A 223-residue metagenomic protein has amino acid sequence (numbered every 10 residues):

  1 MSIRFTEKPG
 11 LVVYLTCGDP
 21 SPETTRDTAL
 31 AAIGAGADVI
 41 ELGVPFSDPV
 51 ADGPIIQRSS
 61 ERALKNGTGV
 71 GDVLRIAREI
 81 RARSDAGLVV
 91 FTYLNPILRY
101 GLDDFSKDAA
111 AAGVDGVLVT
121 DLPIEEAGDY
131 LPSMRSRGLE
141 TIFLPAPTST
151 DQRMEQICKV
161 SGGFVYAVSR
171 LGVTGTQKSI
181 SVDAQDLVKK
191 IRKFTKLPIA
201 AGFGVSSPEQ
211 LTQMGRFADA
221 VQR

Functional and structural regions predicted by a protein language model:
M1-L15, A77-A82: N-terminal amphipathic alpha-helix/helix-capping segment at the start of soluble metabolic enzymes
L11-L15, I40-L42, L88-T92, V117-V119 (+4 more regions): Hydrophobic faces of well-ordered beta-strands that scaffold small-molecule active sites in alpha/beta enzyme cores
T16-S21, F91-R99, P123-I124, P145-S149 (+1 more regions): Glycine-rich beta-to-alpha transition loops that act as phosphate-gripper elements at the mouths of alpha/beta enzyme
P22-G34, S149-K159, A201, V205-V221: Catalytic cores of alpha/beta
A35, V39, V44-F46, Q57-V119: Active-site beta->alpha loop and helix N-cap motifs at the rims of alpha/beta catalytic domains
A37-P49, A112-L118, P123-E126, A167-G175 (+2 more regions): Glycine-rich phosphate-binding active-site loops on the catalytic face of alpha/beta enzymes
I56, N66, L144, M154-K193: Glycine/Thr-rich beta-alpha phosphate-binding loop at enzyme active sites
K65-T68, G113-E126, E140-S149, E155 (+1 more regions): Catalytic beta/alpha-barrel core
